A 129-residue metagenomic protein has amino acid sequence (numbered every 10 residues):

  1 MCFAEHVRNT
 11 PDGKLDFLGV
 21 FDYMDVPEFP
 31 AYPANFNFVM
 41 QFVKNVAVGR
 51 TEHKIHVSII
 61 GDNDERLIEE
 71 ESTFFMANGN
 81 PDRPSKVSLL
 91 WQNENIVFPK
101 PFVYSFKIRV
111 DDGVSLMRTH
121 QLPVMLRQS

Functional and structural regions predicted by a protein language model:
M1-K100, S105-V110, V114-S129: Contiguous segments within soluble domain cores/interaction surfaces
